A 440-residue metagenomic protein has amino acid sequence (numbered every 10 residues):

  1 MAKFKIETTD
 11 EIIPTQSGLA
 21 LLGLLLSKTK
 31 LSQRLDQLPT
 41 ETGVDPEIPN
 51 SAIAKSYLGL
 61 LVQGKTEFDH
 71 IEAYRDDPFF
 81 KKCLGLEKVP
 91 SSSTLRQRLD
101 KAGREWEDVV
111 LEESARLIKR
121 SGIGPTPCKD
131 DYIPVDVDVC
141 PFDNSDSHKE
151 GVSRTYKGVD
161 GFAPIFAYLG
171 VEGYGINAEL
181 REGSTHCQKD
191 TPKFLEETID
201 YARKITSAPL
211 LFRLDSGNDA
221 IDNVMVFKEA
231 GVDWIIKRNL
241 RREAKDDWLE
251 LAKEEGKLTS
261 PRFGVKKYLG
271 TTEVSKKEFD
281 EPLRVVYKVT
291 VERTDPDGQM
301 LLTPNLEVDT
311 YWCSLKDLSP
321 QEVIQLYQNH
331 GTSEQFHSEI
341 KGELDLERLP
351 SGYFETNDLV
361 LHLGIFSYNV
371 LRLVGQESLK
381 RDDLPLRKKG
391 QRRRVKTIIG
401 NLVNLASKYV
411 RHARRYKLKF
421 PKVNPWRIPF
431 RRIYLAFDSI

Functional and structural regions predicted by a protein language model:
M1-F4, Q33-Q37, R75-P78, L302-V308 (+4 more regions): Short acidic (Asp/Glu) and glycine-rich catalytic loops that position anionic groups and cofactors
M1-H186, T191-I205, A230, N404-I440: Dynamic "connector" segments at or just before major functional cores
A2-F4, T8, D233-G342, R432-I440: An anionic, glycine-rich sequence signature occurring as long contiguous blocks
I12-I13, V44-A52, L301-L302, S351-V360: Structural motif
I71, P320-L359, L363, S367-Q376: Short amphipathic alpha-helical "interface-anchor" segments enriched in bulky aromatics
D138, P209-D219: Acidic/histidine-rich, metal-coordinating catalytic segments
V224-D233: Short, surface-exposed basic-aromatic patches at helix termini and helix-loop junctions that form
R372-K419: C-terminal structured "cap/appendage" subdomains that terminate the fold
